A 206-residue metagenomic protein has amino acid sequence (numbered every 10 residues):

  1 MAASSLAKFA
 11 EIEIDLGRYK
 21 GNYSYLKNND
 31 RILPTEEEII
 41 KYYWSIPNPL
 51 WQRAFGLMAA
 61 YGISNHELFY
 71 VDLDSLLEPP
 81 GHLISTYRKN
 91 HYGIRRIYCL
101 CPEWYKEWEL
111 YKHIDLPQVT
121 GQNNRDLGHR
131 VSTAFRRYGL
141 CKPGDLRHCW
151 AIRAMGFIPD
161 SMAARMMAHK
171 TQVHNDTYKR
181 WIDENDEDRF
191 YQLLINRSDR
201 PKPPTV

Functional and structural regions predicted by a protein language model:
M1-K20, I63-H66: N-terminal DNA-binding recognition helix of tyrosine site-specific recombinases/integrases
K20-N65, F69: Basic, Lys/Arg- and aromatic-enriched nucleic-acid-binding interface segment
L33, K89-H91, M167-Q192: Catalytic-site neighborhood detector that most strongly recognizes the C-terminal catalytic loop/helix of tyrosine
G56, A60, D145-H169: C-terminal catalytic core of tyrosine-transesterase DNA break-rejoin enzymes
Y70-E107: Conserved tyrosine-mediated DNA breakage-rejoining catalytic core shared by Y-recombinases
L76-P80, I158-T177: Short, polar N-cap/turn motifs at the start of nucleic acid-interacting alpha helices
C99-W150, M155: Active-site/catalytic core of tyrosine-dependent DNA strand-transfer enzymes
Y105, K112-L116, Q192-V206: C-terminal secondary-structure termini that scaffold catalytic or DNA-interacting sites
